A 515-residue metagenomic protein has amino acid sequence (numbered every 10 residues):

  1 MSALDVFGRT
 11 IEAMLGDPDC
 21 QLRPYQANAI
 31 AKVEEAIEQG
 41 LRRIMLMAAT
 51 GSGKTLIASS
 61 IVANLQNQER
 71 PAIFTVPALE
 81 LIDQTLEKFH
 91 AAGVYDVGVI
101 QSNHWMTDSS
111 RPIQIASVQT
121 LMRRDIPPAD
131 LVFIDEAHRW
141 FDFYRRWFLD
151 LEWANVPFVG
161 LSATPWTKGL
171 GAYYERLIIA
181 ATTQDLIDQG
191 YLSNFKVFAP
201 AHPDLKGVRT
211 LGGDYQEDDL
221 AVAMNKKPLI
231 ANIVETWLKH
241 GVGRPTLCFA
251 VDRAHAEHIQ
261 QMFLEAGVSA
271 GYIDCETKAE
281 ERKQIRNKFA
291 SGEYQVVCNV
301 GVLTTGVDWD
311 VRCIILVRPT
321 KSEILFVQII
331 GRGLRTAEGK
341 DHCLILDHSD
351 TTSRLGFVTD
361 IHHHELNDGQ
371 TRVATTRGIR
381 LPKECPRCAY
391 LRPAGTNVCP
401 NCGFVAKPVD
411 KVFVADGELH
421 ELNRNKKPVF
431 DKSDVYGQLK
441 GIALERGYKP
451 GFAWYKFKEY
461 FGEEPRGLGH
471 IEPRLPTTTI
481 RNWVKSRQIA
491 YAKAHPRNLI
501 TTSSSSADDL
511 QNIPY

Functional and structural regions predicted by a protein language model:
S2-M47: Conserved pre-motif I regulatory segment
G40-I61, F249: Walker A/P-loop
Q66-H90: Conserved Walker A/P-loop ATP-binding site and its immediately adjacent core in helicase/helicase-like ATPase domains
V99-S109, E257-H258, V268-V300: Conserved helicase ATPase core of P-loop NTP-dependent helicases/translocases
Q119, C275-A279, R286-H362: Conserved RecA-like P-loop NTPase helicase motor core
R139-V197: Post-DEXD/H (motif II) to motif III coupling segment of the RecA-like Helicase ATP-binding lobe
A180-A250: Conserved interdomain linker/interface between the two RecA-like ATPase lobes of SF2 helicase motors
S291, I324-Q328, L334-I442, R446: C-terminal helicase lobe
